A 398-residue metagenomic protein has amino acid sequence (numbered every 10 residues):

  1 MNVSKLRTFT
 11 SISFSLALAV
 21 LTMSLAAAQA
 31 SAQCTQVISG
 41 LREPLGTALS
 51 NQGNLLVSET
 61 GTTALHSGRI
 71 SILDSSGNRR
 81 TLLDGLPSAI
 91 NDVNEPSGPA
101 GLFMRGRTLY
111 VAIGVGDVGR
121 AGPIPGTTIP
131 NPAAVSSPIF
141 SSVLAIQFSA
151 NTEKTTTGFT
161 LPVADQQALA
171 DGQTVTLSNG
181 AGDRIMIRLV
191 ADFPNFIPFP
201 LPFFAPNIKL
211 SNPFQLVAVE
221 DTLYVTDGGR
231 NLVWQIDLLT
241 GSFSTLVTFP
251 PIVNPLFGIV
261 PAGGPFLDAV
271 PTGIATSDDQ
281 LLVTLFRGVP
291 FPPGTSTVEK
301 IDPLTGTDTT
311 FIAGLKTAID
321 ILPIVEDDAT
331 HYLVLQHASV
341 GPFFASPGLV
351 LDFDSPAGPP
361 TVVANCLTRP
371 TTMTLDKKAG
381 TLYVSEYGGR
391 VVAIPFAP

Functional and structural regions predicted by a protein language model:
L18-Q29: C-terminal segment of classical bacterial N-terminal signal peptides
T35-I38, N78-L86, E153-P194, S244-G258 (+2 more regions): Beta-propeller fold detector
G40-N54, S67, S88-T108, F140 (+8 more regions): Beta-rich, blade/repeat-based domains predominating in secreted/periplasmic proteins but also intracellular
L56-S58, Y110-I113, V225-T226, L282-L285 (+2 more regions): Residue position within the beta-strands of beta-propeller blades
G61, V115-D117, G229, R287 (+3 more regions): Residue-level signature of beta-propeller blades and closely related beta-rich strand-turn architectures in secreted
T62-S67, R120-F140, G228-G229, P290-T295 (+1 more regions): Short, solvent-exposed loop/turn segments at conserved positions within beta-propeller repeat blades
H66-S71, S142-L144, L232-W234, S296-K300 (+2 more regions): A short loop-to-beta-strand structural motif that recurs across blades of beta-propeller domains
L73-N78, Q147-N151, D237-G241, I301-G306 (+2 more regions): Short loop/turn segments that connect beta-strands within beta-propeller blades
